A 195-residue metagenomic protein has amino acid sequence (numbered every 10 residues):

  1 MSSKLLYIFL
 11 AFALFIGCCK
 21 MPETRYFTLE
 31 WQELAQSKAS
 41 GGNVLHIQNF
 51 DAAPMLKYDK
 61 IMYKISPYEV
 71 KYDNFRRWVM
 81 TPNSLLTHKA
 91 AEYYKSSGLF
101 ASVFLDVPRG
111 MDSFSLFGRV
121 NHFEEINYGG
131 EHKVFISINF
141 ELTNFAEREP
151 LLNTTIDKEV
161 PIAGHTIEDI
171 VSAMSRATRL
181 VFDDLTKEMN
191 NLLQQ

Functional and structural regions predicted by a protein language model:
M1-I16: Sec-dependent bacterial lipoprotein signal peptides
C18-S84, D112, L192-Q195: A structural "domain/chain start" motif
K20-Q36, S97-E149, A163: Surface-exposed short loop/turn segments
V44-N49, M62, S115-R119, F135-E141 (+1 more regions): Soluble periplasmic/extracytoplasmic beta-strand elements of cell-envelope proteins
V70-R77, A146-L180: Short secondary-structure boundary motifs at beta->alpha junctions and helix caps
V171-Q195: Compositionally biased, intrinsically disordered linkers/stalks adjacent to structured regions
